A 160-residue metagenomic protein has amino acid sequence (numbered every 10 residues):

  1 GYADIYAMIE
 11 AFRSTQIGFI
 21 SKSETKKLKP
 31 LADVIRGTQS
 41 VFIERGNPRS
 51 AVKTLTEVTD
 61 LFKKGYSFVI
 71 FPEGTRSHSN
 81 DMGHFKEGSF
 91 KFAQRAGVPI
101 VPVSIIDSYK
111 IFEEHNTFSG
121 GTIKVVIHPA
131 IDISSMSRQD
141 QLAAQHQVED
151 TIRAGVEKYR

Functional and structural regions predicted by a protein language model:
G1-P48: Catalytic core of membrane glycerolipid acyltransferases/transacylases, capturing the structured, soluble-facing
V52-R160: Non-catalytic C-terminal accessory region of glycerolipid acyltransferases and related lyso-lipid remodeling enzymes
